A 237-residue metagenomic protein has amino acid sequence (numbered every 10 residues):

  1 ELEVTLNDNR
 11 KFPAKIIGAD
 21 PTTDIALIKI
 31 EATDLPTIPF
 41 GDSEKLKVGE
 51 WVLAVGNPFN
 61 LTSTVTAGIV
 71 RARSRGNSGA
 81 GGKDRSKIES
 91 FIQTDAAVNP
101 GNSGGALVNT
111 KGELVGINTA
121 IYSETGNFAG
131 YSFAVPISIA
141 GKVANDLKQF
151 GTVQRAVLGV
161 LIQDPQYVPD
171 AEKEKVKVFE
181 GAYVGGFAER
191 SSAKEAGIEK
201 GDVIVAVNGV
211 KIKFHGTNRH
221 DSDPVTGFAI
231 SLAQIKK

Functional and structural regions predicted by a protein language model:
E1-E199, A206-K237: Serine-dependent protease modules
